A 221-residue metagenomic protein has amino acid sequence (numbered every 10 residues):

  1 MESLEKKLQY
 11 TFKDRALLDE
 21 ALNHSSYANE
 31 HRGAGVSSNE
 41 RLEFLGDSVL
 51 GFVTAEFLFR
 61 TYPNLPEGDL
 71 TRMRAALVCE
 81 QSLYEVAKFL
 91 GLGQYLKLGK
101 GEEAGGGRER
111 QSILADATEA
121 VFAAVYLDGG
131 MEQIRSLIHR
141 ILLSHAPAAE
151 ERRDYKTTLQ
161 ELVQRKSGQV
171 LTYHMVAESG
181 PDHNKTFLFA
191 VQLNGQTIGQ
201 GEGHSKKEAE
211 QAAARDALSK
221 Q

Functional and structural regions predicted by a protein language model:
M1-Q221: Double-stranded RNA-binding/processing signature
